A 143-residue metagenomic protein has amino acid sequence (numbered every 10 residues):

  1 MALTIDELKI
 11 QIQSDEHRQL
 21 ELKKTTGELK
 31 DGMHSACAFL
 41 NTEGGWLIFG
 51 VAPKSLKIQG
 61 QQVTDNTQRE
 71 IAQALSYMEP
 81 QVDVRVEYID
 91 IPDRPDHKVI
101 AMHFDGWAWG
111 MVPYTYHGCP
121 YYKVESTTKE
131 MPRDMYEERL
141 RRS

Functional and structural regions predicted by a protein language model:
M1-S143: Conserved N-terminal catalytic/coupling substructures associated with nucleotide/phosphate chemistry
